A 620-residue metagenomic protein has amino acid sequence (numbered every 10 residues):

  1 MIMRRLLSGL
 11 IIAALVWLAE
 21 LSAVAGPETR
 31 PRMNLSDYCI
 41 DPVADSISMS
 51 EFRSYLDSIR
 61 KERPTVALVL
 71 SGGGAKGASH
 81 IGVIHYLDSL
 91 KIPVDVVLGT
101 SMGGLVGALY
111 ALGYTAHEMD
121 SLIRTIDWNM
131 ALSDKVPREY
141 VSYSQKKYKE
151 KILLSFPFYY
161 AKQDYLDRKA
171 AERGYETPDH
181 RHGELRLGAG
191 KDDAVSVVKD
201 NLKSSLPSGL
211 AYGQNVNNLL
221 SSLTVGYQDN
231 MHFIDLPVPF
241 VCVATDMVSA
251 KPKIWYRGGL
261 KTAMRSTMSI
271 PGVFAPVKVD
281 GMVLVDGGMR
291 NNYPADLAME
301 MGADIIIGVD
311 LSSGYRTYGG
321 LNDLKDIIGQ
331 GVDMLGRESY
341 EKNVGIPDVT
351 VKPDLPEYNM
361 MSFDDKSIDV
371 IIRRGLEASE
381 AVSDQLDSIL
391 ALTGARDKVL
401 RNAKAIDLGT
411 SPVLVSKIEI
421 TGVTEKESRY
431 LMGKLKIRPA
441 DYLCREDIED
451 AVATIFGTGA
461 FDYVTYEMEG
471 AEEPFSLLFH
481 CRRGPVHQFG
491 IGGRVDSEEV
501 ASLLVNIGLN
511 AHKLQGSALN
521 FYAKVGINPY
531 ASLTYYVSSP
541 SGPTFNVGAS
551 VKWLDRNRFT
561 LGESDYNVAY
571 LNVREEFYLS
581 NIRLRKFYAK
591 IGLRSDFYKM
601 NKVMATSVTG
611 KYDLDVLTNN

Functional and structural regions predicted by a protein language model:
M1-I11: Bacterial N-terminal signal peptides that target proteins for export
G9-E20: Bacterial N-terminal signal peptides
A19, E377-A391, D496, T609-N620: Repeat-unit-sized solenoid/scaffold elements
A23-T100, A108-E446, V452-A453, G457-E469 (+1 more regions): Patatin-like phospholipase
E446, A451, T465-M468, E473-N620: Gram-negative/organellar outer-membrane beta-barrel architecture
